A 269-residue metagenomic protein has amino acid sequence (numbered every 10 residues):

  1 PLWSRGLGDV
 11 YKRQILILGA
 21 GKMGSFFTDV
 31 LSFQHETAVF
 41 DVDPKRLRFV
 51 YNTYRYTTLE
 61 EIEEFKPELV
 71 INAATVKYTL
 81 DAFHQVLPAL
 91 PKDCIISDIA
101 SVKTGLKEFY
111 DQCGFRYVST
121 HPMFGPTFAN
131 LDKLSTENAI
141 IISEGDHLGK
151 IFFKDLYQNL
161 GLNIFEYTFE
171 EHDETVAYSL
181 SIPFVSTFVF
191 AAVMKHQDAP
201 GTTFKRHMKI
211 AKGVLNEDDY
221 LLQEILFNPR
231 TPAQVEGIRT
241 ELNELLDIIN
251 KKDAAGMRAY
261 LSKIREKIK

Functional and structural regions predicted by a protein language model:
P1-Y11: Single conserved hydrophobic/aromatic residue that forms the stacking wall/gate of nucleotide- or nucleobase-binding
K12-Y56: NAD(P)+-binding Rossmann beta1-loop-alpha1 motif at the extreme N-terminus of oxidoreductases
V50-L59, G114-V118: Active-site regions of enzymes building and remodeling cell-envelope glycoconjugates
E61-L87: Rossmann-like NAD(P)-binding element
L90-L106: ADP-ribose/adenylate-binding Rossmann-like module
V102, L106, Y110-N163: Rossmann-fold dinucleotide-binding core
E166-K269: An accessory alpha-helical subdomain
